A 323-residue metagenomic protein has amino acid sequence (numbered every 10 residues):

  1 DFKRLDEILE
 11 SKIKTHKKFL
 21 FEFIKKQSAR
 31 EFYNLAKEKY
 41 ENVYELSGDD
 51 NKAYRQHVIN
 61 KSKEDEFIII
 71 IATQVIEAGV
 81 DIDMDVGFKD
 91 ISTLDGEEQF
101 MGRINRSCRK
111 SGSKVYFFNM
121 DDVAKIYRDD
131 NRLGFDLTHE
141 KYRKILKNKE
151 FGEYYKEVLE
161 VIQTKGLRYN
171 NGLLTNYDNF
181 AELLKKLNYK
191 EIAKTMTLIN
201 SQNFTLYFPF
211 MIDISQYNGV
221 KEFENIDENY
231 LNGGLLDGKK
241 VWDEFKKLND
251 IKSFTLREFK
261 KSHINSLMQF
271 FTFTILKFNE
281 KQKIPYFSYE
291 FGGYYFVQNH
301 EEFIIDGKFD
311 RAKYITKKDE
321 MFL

Functional and structural regions predicted by a protein language model:
D1-F2, T73: Short low-complexity stretches enriched in small and charged residues
K3-E22, Q27, E31-E38, E45-A53 (+3 more regions): C-terminal helicase lobe and adjacent C-terminal extensions/tails of nucleic-acid helicase motors
H16-K17, Y40-E41, D65-F67, M84: Short, high-confidence coil segments that cap the C-terminus of an alpha-helix and link into the following beta-strand
D50-T73: Conserved helicase ATPase core of P-loop NTP-dependent helicases/translocases
I69-M84, Q99-S107: SF2 helicase motor core recognition
